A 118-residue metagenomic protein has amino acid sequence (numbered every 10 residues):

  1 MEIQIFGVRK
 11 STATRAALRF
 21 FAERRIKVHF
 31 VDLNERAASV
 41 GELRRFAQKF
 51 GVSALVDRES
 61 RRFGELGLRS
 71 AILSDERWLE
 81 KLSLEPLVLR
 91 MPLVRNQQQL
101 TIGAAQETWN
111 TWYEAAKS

Functional and structural regions predicted by a protein language model:
M1-R24, V28-R36: Local sequence-structure signature of Cys/Sec-based thiol-disulfide redox active-site neighborhoods
L33-S118: Thiol/selenol-based redox catalytic cores and closely related redox-interacting motifs
